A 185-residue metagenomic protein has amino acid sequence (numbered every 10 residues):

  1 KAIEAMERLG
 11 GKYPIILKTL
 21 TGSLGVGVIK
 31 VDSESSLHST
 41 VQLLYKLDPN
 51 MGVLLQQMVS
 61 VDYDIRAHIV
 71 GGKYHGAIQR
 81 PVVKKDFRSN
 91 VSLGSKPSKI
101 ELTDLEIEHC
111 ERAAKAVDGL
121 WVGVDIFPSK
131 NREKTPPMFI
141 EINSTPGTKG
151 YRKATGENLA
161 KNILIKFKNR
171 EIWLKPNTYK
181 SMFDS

Functional and structural regions predicted by a protein language model:
K1-G27: A conserved helix-loop-beta module that forms one wall/lid of the active-site cleft in ATP-utilizing catalytic domains
P14-L17, G52-L55, W121-V124: A short linear hydrophobic-aromatic micro-motif
I15, G76, V122, M138-E141: Protein kinase-like catalytic core scaffold
L20, M58-V59, H68, D125-F127 (+1 more regions): Anionic group-transfer/hydrolysis microenvironments
L24-E111: Phosphate-binding site of ATP-dependent enzymes
G25, N143-T155: Glycine-rich phosphate/pyrophosphate-binding beta-alpha loops
A67-V70, K134-T148: A short beta-strand motif that forms the metal-chelation/ATP-contact edge of phosphoryl-transfer active sites
R88-T135, K166-K175, K180: A long amphipathic alpha-helix within ATP-dependent nucleotide-binding catalytic cores
